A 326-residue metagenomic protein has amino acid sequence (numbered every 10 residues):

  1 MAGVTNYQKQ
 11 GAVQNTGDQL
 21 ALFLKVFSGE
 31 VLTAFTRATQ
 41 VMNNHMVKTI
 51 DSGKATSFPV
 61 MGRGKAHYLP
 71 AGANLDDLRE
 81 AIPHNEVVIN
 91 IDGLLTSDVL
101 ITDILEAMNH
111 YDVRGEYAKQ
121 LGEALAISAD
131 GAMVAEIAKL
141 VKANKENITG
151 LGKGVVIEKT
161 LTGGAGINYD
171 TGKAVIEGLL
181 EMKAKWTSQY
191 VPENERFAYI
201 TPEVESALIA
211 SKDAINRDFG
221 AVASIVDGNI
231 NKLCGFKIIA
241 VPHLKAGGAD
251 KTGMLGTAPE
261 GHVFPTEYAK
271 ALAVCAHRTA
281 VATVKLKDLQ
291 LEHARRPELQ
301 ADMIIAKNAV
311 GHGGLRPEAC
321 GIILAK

Functional and structural regions predicted by a protein language model:
M1-V87, C320-L324: N-terminal "assembly arms/tails" that initiate or stabilize quaternary assembly in self-assembling proteins
A2-Q8, K285-K326: Extended, compositionally biased alpha-helical segments that mediate assembly or anchoring
D18, L22-A34, G178-K183, L272-V274 (+1 more regions): Short, Φ-rich (hydrophobic/aromatic) sequence segments
F58-V60, P83-T149, K153, T187-P202 (+2 more regions): Long, contiguous amphipathic alpha-helices that act as assembly "spine/axial" helices in icosahedral shell and virion
A66-L69, L100, N109, A207-A210 (+2 more regions): Short helix/loop capping segments that flank catalytic or ligand/cofactor-binding pockets
E146-V226: Extended, solvent-exposed, turn-rich assembly/linker loops in the middle of proteins
D227-H293: Glycine/small-residue-rich hydrophobic helix-like segments
